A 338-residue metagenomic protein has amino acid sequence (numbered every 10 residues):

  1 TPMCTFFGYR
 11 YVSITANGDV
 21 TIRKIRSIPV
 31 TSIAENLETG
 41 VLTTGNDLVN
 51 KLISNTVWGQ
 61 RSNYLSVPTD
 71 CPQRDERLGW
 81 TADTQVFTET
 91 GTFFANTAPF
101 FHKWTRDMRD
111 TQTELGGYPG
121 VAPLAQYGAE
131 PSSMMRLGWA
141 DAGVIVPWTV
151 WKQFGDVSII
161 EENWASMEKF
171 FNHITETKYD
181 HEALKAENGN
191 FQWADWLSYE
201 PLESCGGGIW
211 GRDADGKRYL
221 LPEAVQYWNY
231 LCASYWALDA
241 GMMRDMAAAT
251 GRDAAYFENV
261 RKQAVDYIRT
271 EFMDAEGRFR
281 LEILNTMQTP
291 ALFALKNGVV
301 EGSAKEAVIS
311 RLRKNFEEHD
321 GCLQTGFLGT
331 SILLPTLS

Functional and structural regions predicted by a protein language model:
T1-Q73, D83, P99-H102, P119-L124 (+8 more regions): Extracellular/oxidizing-compartment recognition motifs
E38, E76, A275: Glycine-rich, flexible loop/turn motifs
G79-S338: Active-site core of glycosidic bond-cleaving carbohydrate-active enzymes
